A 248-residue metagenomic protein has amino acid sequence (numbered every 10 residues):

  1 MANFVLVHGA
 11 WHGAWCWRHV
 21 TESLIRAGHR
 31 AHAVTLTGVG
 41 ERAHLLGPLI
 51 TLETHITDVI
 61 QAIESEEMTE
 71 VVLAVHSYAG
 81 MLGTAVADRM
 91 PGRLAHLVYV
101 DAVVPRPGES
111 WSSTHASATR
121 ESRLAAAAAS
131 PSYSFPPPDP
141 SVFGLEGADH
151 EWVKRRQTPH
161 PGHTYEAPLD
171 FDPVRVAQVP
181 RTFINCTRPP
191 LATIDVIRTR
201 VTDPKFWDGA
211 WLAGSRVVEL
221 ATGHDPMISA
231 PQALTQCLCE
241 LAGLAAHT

Functional and structural regions predicted by a protein language model:
G9-H12, S77-Y78: Active-site glycine-rich loops that stabilize anionic/oxyanionic intermediates across multiple enzyme folds
T21-H44: Conserved alpha/beta-hydrolase
L36-V72, D88-R89, S113-S117: Active-site loop/oxyanion-hole signature of alpha/beta-hydrolase fold enzymes
A74-A79, G83: Gly/Ala-rich beta-loop-alpha elbow adjacent to hydrolase catalytic centers
D88, G92-L94, V98-D139, T164-Y165 (+2 more regions): Flexible "cap/lid" loop of the alpha/beta hydrolase fold
R155-R175: Active-site nucleophile elbow and catalytic-triad environment of alpha/beta-hydrolase enzymes
T187-A221, D225-I228, A233, E240-L241: Conserved loop-alpha-helix segment in the C-terminal half of the alpha/beta-hydrolase fold that carries the catalytic
